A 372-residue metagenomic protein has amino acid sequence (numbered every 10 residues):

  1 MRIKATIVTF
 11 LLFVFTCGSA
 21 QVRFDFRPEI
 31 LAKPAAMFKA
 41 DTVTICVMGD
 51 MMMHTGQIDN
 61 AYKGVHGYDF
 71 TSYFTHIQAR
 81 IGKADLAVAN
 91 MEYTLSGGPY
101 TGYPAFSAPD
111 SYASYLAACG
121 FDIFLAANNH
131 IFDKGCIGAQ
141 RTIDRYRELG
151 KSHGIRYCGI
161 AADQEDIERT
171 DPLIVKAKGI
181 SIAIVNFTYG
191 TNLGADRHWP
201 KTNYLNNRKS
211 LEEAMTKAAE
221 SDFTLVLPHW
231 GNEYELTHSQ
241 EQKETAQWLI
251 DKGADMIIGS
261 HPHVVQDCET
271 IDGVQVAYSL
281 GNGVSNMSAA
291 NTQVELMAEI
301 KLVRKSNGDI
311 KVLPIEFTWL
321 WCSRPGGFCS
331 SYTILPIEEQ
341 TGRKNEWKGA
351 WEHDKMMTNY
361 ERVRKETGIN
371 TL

Functional and structural regions predicted by a protein language model:
M1-V22: Bacterial Sec-dependent N-terminal signal peptides
Q21-L372: Acidic, metal/ion-coordinating pockets
